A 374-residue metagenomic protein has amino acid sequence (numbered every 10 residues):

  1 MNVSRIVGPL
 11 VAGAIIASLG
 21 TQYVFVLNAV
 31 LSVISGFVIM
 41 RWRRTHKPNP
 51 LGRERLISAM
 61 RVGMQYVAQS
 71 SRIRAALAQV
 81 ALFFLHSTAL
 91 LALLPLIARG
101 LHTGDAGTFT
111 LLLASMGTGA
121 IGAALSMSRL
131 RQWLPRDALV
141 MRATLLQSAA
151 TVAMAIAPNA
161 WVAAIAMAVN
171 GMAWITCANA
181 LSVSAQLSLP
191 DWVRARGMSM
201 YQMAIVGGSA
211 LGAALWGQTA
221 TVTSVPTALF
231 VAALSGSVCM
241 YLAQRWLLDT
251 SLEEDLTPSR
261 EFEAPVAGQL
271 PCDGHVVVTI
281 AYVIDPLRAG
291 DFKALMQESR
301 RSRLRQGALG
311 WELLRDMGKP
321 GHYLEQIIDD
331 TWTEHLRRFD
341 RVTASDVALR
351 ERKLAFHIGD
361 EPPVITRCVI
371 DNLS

Functional and structural regions predicted by a protein language model:
M1-A17, L31-S32, A59, A75-A76 (+4 more regions): Substrate-agnostic recognition of the 12-TM MFS/MFS-like secondary transporter fold
M1-H46, L112-T118, W161, A213-W246: Hydrophobic alpha-helical transmembrane segments
L10, S18-L27, Q65-S126, A163 (+3 more regions): A single, central transmembrane helix in multi-pass transporters
A29, A138-A153, F230-A233: Structural signature of the two symmetry-related core transmembrane helices
T45-A78: Juxtamembrane intracellular "pre-TM" segments in multi-pass secondary transporters
A155-M167: Helix-loop junctions at membrane interfaces in 12-TM secondary transporters
D249, R301-G310, I328-I365: An amphipathic, aromatic/His-enriched active-site/gating alpha helix that lines ligand/cofactor pockets
